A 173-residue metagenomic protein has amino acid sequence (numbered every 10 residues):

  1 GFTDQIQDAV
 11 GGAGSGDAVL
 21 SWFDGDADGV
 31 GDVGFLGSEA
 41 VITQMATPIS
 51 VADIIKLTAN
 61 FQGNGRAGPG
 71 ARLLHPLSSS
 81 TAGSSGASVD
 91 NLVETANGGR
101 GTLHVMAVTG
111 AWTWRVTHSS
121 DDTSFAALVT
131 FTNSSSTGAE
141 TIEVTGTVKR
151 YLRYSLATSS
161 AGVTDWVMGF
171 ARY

Functional and structural regions predicted by a protein language model:
G1-Y173: Signature of extracytoplasmic/envelope-associated structural regions
